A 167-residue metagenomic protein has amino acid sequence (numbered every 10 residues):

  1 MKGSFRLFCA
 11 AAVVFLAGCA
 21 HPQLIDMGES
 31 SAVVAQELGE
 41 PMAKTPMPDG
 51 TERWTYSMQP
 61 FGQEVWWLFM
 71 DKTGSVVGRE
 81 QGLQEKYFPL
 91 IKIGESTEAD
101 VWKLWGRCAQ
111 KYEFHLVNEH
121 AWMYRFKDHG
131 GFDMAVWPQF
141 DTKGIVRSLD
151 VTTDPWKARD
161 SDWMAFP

Functional and structural regions predicted by a protein language model:
M1-C9: Bacterial N-terminal signal peptides that target proteins for export
C9-A10, H21: Generic short amphipathic/hydrophobic targeting helices enriched at N-termini, encompassing Sec-type signal peptides
F15-G18: C-terminal motif of bacterial Sec signal peptides marking the signal peptidase cleavage site
A20-P167: Residues within mature, well-folded domains
